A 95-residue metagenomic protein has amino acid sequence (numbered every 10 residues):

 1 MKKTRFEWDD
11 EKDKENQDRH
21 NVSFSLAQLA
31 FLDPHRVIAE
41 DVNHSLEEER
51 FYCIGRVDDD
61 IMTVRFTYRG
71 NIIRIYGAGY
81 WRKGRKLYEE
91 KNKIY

Functional and structural regions predicted by a protein language model:
M1-Y95: Ribonuclease/tRNase effector modules and their secretory precursors
